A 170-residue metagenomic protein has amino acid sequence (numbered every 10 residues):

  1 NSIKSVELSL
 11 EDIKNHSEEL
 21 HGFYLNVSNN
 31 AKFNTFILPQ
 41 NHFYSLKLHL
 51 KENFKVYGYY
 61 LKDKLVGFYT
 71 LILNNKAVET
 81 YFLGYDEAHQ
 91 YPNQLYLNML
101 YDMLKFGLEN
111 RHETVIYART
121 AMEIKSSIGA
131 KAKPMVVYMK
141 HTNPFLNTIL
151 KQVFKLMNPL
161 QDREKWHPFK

Functional and structural regions predicted by a protein language model:
N1-Y91: A conserved beta-strand-loop-helix scaffold within acyl/acetyltransferase catalytic domains
G22, G67-T70, L100-K105, E123: Contiguous, well-ordered alpha-helical segments that form the cores/surfaces of helical PPI scaffolds
F43-K47, L104, K125: Short amphipathic alpha-helical segments and helix-helix/interface helices
K51, L108-E109: Residue-level signal for alpha-helix termini/capping positions
L61, N110-K170: Active-site/acyl-donor-binding loops of N-acyltransferases
Q90-K105, Y117: Conserved acetyl-CoA-binding loop-helix of GNAT-fold acetyltransferases
